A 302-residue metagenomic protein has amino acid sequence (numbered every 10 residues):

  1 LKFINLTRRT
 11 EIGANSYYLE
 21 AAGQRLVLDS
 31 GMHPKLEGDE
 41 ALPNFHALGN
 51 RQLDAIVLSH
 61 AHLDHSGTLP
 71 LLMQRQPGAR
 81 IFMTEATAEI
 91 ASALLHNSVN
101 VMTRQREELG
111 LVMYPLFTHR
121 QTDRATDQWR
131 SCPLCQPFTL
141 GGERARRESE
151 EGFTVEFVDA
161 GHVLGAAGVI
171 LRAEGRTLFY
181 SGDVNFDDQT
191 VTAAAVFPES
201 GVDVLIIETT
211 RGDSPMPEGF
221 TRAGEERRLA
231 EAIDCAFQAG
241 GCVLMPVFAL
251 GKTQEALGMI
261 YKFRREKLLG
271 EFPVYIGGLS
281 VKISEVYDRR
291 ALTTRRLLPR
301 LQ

Functional and structural regions predicted by a protein language model:
L1-R51, S131-A193: Core dinuclear metal-dependent hydrolase active-site scaffold
R9-A14, A21-A79, M83-A125, W129 (+1 more regions): Pre-active-site segment of Zn-dependent metallo-hydrolases
T10, H62-D64, V163-L164, F248-E255: Gly/Ser/Thr-rich loops at beta-strand to alpha-helix junctions that form or flank small-molecule/cofactor-binding
L28-S30, L53-H62, L69, F82-T84 (+5 more regions): Active-site neighborhood of phospho(di)ester-bond hydrolases with catalytic His/Asp-centered motifs
A79-A88, G110, I206, G270-I283: Short internal beta-strands
H96-V163, L292-Q302: Metallo-beta-lactamase
E151, V155, A167-G258: Functional cores that coordinate and move charged inorganic groups
L229-Q302: Hard-cation-handling environments
